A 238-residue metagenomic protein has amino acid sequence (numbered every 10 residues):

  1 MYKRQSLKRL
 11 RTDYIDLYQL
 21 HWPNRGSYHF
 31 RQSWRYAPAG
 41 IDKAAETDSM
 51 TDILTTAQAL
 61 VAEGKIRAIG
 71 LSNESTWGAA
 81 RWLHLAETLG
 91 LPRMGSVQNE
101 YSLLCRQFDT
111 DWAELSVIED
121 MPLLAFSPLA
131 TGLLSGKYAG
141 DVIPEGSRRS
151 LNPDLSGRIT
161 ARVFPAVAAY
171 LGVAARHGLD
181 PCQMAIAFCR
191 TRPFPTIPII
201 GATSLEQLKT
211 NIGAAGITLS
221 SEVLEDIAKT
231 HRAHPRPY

Functional and structural regions predicted by a protein language model:
M1-Q5: Conserved small/polar residues in nucleotide/adenosyl-binding loops
R9: N-terminal Rossmann-like or analogous alpha/beta NTP/dinucleotide-binding catalytic cores that position adenine
I15: Extracellular glycoside hydrolase catalytic/binding regions
P23-K229, H234, Y238: Beta/alpha (TIM)-barrel catalytic core signal, keyed to glycine-rich beta->alpha loops juxtaposed to Asp/Glu that bind
